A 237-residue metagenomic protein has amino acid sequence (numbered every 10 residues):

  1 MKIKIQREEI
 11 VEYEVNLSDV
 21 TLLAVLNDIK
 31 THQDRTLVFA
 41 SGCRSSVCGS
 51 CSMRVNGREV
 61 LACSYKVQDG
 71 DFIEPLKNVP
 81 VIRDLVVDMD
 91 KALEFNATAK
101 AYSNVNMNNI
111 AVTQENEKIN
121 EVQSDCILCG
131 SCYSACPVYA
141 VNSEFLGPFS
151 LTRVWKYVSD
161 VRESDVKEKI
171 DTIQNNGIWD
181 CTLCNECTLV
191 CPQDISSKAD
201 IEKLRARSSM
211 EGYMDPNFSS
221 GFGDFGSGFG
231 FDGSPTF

Functional and structural regions predicted by a protein language model:
M1-V87, P137, P148: Iron-sulfur-associated redox domains of electron-transfer enzymes in respiratory and anaerobic energy metabolism
V20-H32, R83-F237: Ferredoxin-type iron-sulfur electron-transfer modules in oxidoreductases and energy-metabolism complexes
